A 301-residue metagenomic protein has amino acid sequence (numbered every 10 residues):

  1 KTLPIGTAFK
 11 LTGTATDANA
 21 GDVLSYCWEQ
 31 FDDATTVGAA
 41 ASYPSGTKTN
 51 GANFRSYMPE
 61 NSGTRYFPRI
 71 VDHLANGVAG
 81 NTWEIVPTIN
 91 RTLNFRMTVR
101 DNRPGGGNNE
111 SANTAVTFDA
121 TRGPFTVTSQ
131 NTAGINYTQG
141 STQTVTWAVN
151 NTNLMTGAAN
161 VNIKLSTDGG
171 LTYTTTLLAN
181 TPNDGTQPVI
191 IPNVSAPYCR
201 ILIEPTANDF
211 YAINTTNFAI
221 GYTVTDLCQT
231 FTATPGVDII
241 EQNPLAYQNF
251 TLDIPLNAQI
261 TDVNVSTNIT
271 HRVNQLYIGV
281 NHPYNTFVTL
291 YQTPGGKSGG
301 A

Functional and structural regions predicted by a protein language model:
K1, R122-Q130: Proline-enriched interdomain boundary motifs that mark the N-terminal boundary and often initiate the first structured
T2-F9, A133-S141, I240-N243: Short, solvent-exposed loop/linker segments at the N-terminal edge of repeated beta-sheet extracellular domains
G13-A20, D32, D101, V145 (+4 more regions): Extracellular acidic, Ser/Thr/Pro-rich low-complexity tracts
D17-S25, D33-G38, N90, N102-G105 (+2 more regions): Extracellular acidic loop/turn motifs
S25-I89, N162-Q187, N285-A301: Exoplasmic/lumenal beta-rich domain surfaces
R100-G107, T206-F210: Short, solvent-exposed loop/turn segments at the edges of extracellular beta-sandwich modules
Q143, G185-V189, Q248: Short strand-edge motifs at loop-to-beta-strand transitions and within beta-strands of extracellular beta-rich domains
P182, N193-A196, A212-A301: Loop and turn regions of beta-sandwich accessory domains that flank beta-strands and are enriched in small/polar
